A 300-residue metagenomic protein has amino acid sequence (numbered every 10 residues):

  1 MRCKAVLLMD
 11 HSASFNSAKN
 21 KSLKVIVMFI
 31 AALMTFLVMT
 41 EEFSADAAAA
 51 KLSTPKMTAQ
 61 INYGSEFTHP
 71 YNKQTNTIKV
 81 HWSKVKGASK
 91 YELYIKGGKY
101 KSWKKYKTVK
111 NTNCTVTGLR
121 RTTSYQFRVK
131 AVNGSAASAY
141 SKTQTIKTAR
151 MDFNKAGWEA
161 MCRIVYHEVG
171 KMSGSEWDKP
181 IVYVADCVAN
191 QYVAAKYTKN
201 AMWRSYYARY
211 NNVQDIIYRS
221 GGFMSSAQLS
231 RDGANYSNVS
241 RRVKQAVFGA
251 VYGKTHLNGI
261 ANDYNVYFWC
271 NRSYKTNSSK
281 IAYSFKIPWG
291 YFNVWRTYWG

Functional and structural regions predicted by a protein language model:
F36-S53: Sec-dependent signal peptide cleavage junction
A48-K86, R121, A139-R150: Pro/Thr/Ser/Gly-rich low-complexity, intrinsically disordered linker/stalk tracts
W82, C114-T117: Hydrophobic core positions of the immunoglobulin-like beta-sandwich fold
Y91-L93: Short beta-strand elements bearing conserved aromatic residues within extracellular beta-rich modules
K105-N111: Short beta-strand segments within Ig-like beta-sandwich modules, predominantly Fibronectin type-III
T112-T115, Q144: Short strand-edge motifs at loop-to-beta-strand transitions and within beta-strands of extracellular beta-rich domains
V116-A136: Beta-strand-rich modules
D152-G300: Bacterial extracytoplasmic/cell-wall-associated proteins, especially those involved in peptidoglycan
